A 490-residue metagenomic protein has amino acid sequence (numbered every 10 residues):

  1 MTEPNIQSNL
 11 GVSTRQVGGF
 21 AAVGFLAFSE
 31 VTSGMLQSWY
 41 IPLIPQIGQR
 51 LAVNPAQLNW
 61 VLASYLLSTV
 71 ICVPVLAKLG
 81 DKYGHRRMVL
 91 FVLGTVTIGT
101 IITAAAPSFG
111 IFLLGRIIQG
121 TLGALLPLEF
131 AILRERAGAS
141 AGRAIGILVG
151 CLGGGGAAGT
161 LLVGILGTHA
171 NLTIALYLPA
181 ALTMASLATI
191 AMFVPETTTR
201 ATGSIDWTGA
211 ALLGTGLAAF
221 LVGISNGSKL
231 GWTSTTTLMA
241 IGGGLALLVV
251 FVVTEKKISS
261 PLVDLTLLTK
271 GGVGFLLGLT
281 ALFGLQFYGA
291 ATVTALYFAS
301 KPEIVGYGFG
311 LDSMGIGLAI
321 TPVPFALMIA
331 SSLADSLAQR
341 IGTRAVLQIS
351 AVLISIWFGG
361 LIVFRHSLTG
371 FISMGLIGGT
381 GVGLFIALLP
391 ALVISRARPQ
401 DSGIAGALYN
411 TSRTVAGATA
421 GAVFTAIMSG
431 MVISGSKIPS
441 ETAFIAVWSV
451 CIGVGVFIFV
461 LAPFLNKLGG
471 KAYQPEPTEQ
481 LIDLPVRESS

Functional and structural regions predicted by a protein language model:
G19-S33, Y40-I44, P55, V61 (+2 more regions): 12-transmembrane solute porter fold
Q46, P74-K78, K82, I165 (+1 more regions): Membrane-interface helix termini in secondary transporters
R50-A52, G84, A105-G110, G138 (+3 more regions): Helix-breaking motifs and short loop linkers at transmembrane-helix boundaries and internal kinks in secondary membrane
A63-A77, P127-F130, T321-L333: Central cavity-lining transmembrane alpha-helices of secondary-active solute carriers, predominantly the Major
V70-P107: Conserved MFS/SLC helix-loop-helix module at the cytosolic interface between two early adjacent transmembrane helices
T95, G99-I102, G110-I118, T369-I377: Paired small-residue
I118-G150: Cytoplasmic helix-loop-helix junction between adjacent transmembrane helices in 12-TM secondary transporters
T168-T280, Q286, A291-V293, C451: Hydrophobic transmembrane-helix bundles of small-molecule transporters
